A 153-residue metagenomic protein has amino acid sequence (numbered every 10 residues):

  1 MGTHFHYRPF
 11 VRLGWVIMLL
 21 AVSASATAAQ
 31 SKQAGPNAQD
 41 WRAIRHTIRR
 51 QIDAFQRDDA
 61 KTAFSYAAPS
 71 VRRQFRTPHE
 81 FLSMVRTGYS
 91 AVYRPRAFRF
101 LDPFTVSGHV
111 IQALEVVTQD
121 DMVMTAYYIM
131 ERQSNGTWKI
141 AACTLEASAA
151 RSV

Functional and structural regions predicted by a protein language model:
G2-F55, G108, K139-I140: Juxtamembrane and targeting peptides
A24-S25, D59, A126: Generic detector of short, well-ordered, non-transmembrane alpha-helical segments enriched in hydrophobic residues
A26-S31, A68-Q74, I129-R132: Charged, low-complexity, helix/coiled-coil-prone segments
A34-G35, R42-H46, R50, A60-G108: Short solvent-exposed beta->alpha transition segments
D102-V153: Exposed beta-sheet edge and beta->alpha loop/turn motif
